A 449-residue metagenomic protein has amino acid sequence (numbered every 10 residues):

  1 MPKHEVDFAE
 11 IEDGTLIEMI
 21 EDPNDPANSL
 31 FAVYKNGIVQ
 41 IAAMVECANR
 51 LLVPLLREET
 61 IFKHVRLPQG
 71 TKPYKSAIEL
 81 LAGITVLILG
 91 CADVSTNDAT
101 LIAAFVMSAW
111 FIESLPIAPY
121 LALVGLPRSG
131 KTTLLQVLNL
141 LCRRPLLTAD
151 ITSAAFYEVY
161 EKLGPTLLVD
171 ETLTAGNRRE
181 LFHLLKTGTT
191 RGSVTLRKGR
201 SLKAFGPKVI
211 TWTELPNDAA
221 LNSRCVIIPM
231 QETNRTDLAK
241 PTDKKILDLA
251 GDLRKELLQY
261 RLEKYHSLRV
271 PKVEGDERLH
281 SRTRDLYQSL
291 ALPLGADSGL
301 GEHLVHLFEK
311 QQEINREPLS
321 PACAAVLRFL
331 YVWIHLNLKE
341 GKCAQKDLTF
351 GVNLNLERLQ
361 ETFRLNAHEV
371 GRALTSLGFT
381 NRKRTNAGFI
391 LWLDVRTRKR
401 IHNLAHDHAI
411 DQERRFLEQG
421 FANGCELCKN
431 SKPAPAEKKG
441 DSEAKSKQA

Functional and structural regions predicted by a protein language model:
M1-P116, E161, Q360-L365, V370-G371 (+2 more regions): N-terminal nucleic-acid engagement/recognition segments and initiation subdomains in replication, restriction
S129-T133: Conserved glycine(s) of the Walker
V137-R179: AAA+/P-loop NTPase substrate/partner-engagement loops
N139, R143, E180-R200: Conserved catalytic/switch belt of AAA+ P-loop NTPases
D150, R191-A204, E214-A220: Conserved Walker
L168-V169, L196-R197, K203-T213, I227-P229: Structural recognition of the conserved hydrophobic beta-strand(s) that form the central parallel beta-sheet of P-loop
A204, E214-L215, A219-L319: Phosphate-sensing "switch" segment of ASCE/P-loop ATPases
P271-A449: DNA transaction DNA-binding modules
